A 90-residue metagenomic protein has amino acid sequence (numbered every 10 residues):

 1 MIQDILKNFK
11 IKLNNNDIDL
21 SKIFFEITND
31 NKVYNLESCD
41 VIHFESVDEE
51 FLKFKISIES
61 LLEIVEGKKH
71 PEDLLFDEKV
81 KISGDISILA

Functional and structural regions predicted by a protein language model:
M1-A90: Feature captures hydrophobic
